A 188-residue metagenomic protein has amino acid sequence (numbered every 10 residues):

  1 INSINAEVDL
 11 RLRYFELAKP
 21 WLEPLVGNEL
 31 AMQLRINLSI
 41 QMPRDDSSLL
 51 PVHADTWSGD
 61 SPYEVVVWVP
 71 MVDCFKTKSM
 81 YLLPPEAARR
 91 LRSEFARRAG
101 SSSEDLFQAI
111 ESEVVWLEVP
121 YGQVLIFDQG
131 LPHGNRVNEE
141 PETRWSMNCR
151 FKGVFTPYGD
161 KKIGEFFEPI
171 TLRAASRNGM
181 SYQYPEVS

Functional and structural regions predicted by a protein language model:
I1-Q41, D45, V52-H53, S58-Y63: Signature of the catalytic double-stranded beta-helix
N2-F15, V66-V69, R90-R97, T143-S146: Short N-terminal helix-initiation segments at or just after the protein's N-terminus
E23-G27, V72, G130: Hydrophobic/aromatic-lined pockets within catalytic cores
L30-N37, V66-P70, S79-L82, I126-F127: A structural signal for short, well-ordered beta-strand segments and their strand-loop junctions that often border
L34, Y63, K76, T143-M147: Residues that flank catalytic or metal-binding motifs in active/ligand-binding sites
L38-D45, W57, D73-C74, A87-A88 (+2 more regions): Short, solvent-exposed loop/turn segments at secondary-structure junctions
S48-E118: Catalytic core of non-heme Fe(II) oxygenases with the double-stranded beta-helix
A88-S188: Conserved double-stranded beta-helix
